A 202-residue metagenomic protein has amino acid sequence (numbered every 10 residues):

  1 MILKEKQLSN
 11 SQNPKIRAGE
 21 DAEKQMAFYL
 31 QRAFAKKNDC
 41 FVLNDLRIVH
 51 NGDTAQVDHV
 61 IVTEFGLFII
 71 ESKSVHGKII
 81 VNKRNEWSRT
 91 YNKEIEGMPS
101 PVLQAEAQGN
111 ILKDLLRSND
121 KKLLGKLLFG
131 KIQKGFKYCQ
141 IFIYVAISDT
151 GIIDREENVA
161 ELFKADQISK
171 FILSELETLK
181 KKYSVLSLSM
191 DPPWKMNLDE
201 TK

Functional and structural regions predicted by a protein language model:
M1-A55, S88-P99, L103-K202: Surface-exposed interaction regions that form or flank ligand-binding interfaces
D58: Cell-envelope/extracellular polymer assembly enzymes that use nucleotide-activated donors
I61-W87: Active-site beta-strand-loop-beta-strand hairpin of nuclease catalytic cores that positions key catalytic residues
